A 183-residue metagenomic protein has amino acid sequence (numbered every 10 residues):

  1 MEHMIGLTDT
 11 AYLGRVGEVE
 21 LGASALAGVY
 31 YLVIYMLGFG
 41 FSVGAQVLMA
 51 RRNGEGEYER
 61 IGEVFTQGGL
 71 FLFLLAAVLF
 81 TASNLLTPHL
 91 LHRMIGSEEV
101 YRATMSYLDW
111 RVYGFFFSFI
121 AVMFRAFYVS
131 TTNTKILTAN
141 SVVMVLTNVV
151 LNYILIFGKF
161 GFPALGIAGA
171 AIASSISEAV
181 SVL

Functional and structural regions predicted by a protein language model:
M4-L7, R15-E18, R52-E55, S130-T131 (+2 more regions): Helix-loop interface residues and adjacent transmembrane-helix termini in multi-pass membrane transporters, primarily
L7-A11, T81, H89, M123-F127 (+2 more regions): Alpha-helical transmembrane segments of multipass membrane proteins
T10, L21-N84, S118-T132, I136-L137: Small-residue-rich hydrophobic transmembrane alpha-helices
L13-L32, E98-A103, I167-I172: Interfacial/gating helices of multi-pass transporter permease domains
V33-M36, N148-N152, V182: Hydrophobic transmembrane alpha-helices of multi-pass small-molecule transporters
M49-F116, F162-L183: Short alpha-helical transmembrane segments in multi-pass integral membrane proteins
L72, F127-I154, A171-S175: Alpha-helical transmembrane segments of multi-pass membrane transporters/permeases
G96-S97, Y101-T104, L108, F115-V142: Cytoplasmic helix-loop-helix junction between adjacent transmembrane helices in 12-TM secondary transporters
